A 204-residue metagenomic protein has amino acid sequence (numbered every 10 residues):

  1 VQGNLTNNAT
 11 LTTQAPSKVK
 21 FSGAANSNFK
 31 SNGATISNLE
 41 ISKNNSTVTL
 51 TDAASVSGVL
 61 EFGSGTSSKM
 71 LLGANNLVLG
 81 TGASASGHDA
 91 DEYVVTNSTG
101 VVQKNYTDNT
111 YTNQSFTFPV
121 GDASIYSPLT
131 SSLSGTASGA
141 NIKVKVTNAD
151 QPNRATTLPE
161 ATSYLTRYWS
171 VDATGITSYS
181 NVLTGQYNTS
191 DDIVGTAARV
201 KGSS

Functional and structural regions predicted by a protein language model:
V1-S203: Extracellular beta-sheet-rich ligand-binding/adhesion modules
